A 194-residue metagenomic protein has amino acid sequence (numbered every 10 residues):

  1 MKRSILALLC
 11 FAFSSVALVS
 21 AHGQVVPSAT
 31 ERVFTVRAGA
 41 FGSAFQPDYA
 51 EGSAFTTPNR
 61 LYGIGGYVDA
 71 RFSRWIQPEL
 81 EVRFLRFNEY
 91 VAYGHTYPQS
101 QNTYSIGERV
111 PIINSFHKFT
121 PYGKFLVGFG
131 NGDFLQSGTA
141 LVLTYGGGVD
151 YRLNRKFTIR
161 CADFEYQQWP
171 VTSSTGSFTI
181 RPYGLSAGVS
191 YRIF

Functional and structural regions predicted by a protein language model:
M1-S4: Positively charged n-region of N-terminal signal peptides that target proteins for export
A7-A17: Bacterial N-terminal signal peptides
L18-A40, F194: Outer-membrane beta-barrel biogenesis signature
Q24-V25, I64-L143, Y151, I159 (+1 more regions): Gram-negative (and chloroplast) outer-membrane scaffold detector with strong preference for beta-barrel transmembrane
T35, A44-Q46, T103-S105, Y166 (+1 more regions): Detector for outer-membrane/organellar transmembrane beta-barrel domains, recognizing the amphipathic beta-strand
S43-G65: Surface-exposed strand-loop-strand hairpins of Gram-negative outer-membrane beta-barrel proteins
D48-E51, G130-N131, Q168-T172: Extracytoplasmic loops and strand-loop junctions of Gram-negative outer membrane beta-barrel proteins
E89-V91, F164-L185: Outer-membrane beta-barrel translocator/channel fold
